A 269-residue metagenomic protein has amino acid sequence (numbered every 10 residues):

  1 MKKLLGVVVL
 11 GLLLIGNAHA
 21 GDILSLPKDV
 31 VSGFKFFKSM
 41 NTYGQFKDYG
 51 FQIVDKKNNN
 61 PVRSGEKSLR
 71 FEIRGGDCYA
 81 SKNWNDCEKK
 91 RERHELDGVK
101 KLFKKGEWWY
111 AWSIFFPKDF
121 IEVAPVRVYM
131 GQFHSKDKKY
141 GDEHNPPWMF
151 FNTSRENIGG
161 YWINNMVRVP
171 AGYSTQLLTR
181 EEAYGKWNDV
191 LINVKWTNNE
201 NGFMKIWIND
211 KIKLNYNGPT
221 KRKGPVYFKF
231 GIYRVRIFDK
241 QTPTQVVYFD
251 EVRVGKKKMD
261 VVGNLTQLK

Functional and structural regions predicted by a protein language model:
M1-L4: Positively charged n-region of N-terminal signal peptides that target proteins for export
V7-L13: Bacterial N-terminal signal peptides
G16-A20: Sec/Tat signal peptide C-region and signal peptidase I cleavage site
G21-K269: Low-complexity, Ser/Thr/Pro/Gly-rich disordered linker/stalk regions
